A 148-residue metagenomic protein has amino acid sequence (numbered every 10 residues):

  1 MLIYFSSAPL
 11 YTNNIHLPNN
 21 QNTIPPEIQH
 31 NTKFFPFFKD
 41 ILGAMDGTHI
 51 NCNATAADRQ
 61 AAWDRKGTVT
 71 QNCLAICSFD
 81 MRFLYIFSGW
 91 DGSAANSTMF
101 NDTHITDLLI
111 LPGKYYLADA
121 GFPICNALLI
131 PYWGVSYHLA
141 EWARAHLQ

Functional and structural regions predicted by a protein language model:
M1-Q148: Short, well-ordered secondary-structure "scaffold" segments embedded in the functional core of diverse domains
